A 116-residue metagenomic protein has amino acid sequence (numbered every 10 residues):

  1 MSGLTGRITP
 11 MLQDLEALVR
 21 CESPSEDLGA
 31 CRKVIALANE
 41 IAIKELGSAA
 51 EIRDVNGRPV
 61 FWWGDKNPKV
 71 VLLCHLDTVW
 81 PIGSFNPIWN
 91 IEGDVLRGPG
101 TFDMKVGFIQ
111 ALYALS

Functional and structural regions predicted by a protein language model:
S2-T101: Acidic/His- and Gly-rich active-site-bordering loop/insert found across diverse amide/peptide-bond hydrolases
G100, M104-K105, I109-S116: Acidic/histidine-rich catalytic neighborhood of metal-dependent amide-processing enzymes
